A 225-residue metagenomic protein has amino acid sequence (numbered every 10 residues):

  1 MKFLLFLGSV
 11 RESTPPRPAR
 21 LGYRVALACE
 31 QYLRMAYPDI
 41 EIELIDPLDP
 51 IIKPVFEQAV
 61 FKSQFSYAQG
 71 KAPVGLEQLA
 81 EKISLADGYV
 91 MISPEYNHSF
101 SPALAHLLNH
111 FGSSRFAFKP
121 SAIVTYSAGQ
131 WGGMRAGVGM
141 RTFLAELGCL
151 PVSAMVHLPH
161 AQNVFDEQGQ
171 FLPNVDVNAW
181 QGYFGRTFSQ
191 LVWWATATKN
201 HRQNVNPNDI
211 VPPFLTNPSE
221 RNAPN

Functional and structural regions predicted by a protein language model:
M1-H106, N178-G182, Q203-N225: N-terminal beta1-alpha1-beta2 submodule of the flavodoxin-like/Rossmannoid cofactor-binding fold
K2-R11, P120, H160-P173: A short small-residue
L4-F6, E43-I45, A122-V124, V152 (+1 more regions): Hydrophobic/aromatic beta-strand patches that form the interior of the parallel beta-sheet core in alpha/beta enzyme
A28, Y32, H106, G139 (+2 more regions): Alpha-helical scaffold segments in soluble metabolic enzymes
Q31-D39, A145, C149, S189-N200: Generic secondary-structure signature for well-ordered alpha-helical cores
I45-E57, S113, C149-Q170: Mobile beta-alpha loop/short-helix "lid" or hinge segments that flank ligand
Y67-P151: Helix-loop-strand module that forms the ligand-binding subsite of alpha/beta enzymes
V152-N225: Glycine-rich phosphate/pyrophosphate-binding loop and the adjoining helix
